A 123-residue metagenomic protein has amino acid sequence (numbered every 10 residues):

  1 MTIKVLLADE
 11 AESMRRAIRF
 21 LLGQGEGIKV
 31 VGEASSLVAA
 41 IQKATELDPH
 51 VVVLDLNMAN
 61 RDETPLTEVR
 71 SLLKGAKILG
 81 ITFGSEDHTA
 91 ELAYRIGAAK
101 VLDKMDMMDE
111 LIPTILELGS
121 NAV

Functional and structural regions predicted by a protein language model:
T2-M14, I18, L22: Conserved acidic segment of CheY-like receiver
G27-S35, K43: Short hydrophobic/Thr-rich beta-strand motif most characteristic of the beta2 strand and flanking loop of CheY-like
E33-A39, D62-P65: Helix N-cap/capping motif at the beta->alpha junctions
L47-V53: Active-site beta3 strand of CheY-like receiver
L54-L56, T82: Active-site residues of response regulator receiver
E63-G75: Short amphipathic alpha-helix used as the core "switch/output" element in two-component signaling
T64, L79, S85-L102, D106: Alpha4 helix (beta4-alpha4-beta5 surface) of REC/receiver domains from two-component response regulators
L116-V123: The C-terminal output helix
